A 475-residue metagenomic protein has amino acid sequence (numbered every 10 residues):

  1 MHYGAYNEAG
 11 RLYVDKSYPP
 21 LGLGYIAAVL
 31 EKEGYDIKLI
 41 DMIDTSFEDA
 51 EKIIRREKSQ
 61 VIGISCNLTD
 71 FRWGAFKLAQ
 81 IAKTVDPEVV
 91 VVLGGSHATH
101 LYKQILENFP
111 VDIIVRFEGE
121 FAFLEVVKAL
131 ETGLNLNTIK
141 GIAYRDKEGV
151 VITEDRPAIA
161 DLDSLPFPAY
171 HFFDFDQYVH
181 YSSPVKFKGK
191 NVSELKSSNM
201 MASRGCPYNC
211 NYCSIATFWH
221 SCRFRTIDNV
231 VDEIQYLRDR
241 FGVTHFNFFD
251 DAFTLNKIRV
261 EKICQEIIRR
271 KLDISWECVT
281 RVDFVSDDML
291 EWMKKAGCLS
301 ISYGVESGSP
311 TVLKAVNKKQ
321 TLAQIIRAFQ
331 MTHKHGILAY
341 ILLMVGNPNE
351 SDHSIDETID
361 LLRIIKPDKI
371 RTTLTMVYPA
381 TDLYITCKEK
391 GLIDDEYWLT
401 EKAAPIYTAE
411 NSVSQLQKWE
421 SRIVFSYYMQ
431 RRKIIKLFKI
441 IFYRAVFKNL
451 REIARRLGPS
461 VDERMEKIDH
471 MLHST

Functional and structural regions predicted by a protein language model:
H2-G10, I139, R145-N199: N-terminal [4Fe-4S]-dependent radical SAM core
Y3-N7, K147, Y208, I258 (+6 more regions): Flexible glycine/acidic-rich beta-alpha junction loops that bind and position SAM and/or redox cofactors in anaerobic
Y6-L23: Glycine- and acidic-residue-enriched helix-capping/strand-helix junction motifs
Y18, A169-Y340, N347, D360: Radical SAM [4Fe-4S] cluster-binding motif and immediate context
G22, I26-D161, L374-A380: Glycine-rich beta-alpha loop elements in corrinoid/cobalamin-binding modules across cobalamin-dependent enzymes
E51-I54, Q60, K188, D382-Y397 (+1 more regions): Radical SAM enzyme core and accessory elements
Y102-N108, M289, N349-I364: Catalytic cores of alpha/beta
